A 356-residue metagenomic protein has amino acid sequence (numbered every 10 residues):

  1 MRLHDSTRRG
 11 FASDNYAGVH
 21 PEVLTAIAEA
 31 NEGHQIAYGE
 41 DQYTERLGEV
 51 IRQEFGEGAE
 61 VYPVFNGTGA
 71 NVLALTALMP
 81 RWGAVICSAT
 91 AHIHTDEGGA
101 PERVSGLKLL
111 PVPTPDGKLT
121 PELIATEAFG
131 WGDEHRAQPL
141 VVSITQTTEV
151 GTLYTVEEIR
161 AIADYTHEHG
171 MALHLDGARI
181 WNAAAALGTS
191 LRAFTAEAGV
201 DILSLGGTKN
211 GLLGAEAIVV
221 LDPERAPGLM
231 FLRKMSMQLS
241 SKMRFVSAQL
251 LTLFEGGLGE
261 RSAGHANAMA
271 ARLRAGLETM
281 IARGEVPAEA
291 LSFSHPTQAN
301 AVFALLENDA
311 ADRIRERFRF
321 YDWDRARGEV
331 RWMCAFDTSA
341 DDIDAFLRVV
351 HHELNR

Functional and structural regions predicted by a protein language model:
M1-R317, D322-T338, F346-L354: Conserved PLP-enzyme active-site core in the AAT-like
